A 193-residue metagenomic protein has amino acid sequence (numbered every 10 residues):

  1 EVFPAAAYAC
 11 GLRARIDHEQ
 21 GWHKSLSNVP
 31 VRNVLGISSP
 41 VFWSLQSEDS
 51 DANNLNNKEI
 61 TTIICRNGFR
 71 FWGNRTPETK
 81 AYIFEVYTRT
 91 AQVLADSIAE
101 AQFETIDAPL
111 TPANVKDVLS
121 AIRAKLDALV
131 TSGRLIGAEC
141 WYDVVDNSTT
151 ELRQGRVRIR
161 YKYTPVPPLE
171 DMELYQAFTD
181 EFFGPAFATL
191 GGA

Functional and structural regions predicted by a protein language model:
E1-E100, D143: A glycine- and small-residue-enriched flexible loop/hinge signal that marks low-structured segments
Q20-G21, P30-V34, P40, D49 (+4 more regions): Generic alpha-helical propensity signal that fires on short helical segments and nearby coil/disordered stretches
N53-N57, S97, P109, A113 (+2 more regions): Basic/polar low-complexity intrinsically disordered segments
E78, R123, Y175-T179: Low-complexity, flexible helical/coil segments
T79-K80, Q102, I106, S148-T150 (+1 more regions): Residues in flexible loops and secondary-structure boundaries
I83-V145: Acidic, low-complexity glycine/serine/threonine-rich segments
N147-A193: C-terminal edge-of-domain segments
